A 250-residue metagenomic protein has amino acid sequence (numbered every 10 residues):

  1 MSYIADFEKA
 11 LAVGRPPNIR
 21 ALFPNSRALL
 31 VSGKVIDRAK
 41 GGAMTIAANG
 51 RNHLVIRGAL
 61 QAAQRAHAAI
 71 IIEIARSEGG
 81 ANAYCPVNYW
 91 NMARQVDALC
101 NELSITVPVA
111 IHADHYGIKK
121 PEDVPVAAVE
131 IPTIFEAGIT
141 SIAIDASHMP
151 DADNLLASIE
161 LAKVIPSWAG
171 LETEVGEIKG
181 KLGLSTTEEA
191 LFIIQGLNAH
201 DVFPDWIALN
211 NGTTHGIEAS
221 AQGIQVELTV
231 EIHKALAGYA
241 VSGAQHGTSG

Functional and structural regions predicted by a protein language model:
M1-I46, G58-Q61, N101: N-terminal amphipathic alpha-helix/helix-capping segment at the start of soluble metabolic enzymes
S26, L30-R38, H53-G80, V87-T106 (+1 more regions): Alpha/beta enzyme core
A43-R51, G80-Y84: A short N-terminal beta->alpha junction/helix N-cap motif
T45-A47, G117-I118, G216-A219: Short, contiguous strand/loop micro-motifs
A47, A69-E73, A110-H112: Short, conserved beta-strand segments within well-ordered enzyme catalytic domains that often line or immediately flank
A48-N49, H112-I118, V241-G250: Histidine-centered catalytic micro-motifs
